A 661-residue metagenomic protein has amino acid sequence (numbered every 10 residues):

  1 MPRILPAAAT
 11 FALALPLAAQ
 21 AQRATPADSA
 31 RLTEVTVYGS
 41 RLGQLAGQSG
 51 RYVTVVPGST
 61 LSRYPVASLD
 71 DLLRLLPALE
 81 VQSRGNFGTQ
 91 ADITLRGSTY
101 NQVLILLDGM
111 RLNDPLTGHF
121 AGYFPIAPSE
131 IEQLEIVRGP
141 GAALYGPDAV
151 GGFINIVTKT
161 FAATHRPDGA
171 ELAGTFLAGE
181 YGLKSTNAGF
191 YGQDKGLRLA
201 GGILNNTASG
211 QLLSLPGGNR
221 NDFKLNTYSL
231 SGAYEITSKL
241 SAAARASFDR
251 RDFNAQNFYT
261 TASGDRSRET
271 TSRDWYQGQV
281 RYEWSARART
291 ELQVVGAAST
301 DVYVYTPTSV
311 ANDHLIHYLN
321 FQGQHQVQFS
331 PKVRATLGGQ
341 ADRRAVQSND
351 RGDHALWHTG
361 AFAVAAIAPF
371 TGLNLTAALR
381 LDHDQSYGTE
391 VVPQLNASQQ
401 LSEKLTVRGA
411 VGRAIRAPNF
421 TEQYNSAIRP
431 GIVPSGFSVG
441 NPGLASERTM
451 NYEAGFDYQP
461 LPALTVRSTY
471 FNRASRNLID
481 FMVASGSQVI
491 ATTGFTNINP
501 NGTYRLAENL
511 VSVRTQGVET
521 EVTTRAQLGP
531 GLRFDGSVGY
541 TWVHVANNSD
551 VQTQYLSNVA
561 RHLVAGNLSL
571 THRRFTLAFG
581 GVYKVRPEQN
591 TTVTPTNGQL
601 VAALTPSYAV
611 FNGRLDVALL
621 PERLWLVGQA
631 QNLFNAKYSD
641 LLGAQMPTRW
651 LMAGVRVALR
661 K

Functional and structural regions predicted by a protein language model:
R31-Y64, D92, Y100: N-terminal periplasmic "start-of-domain" segments of outer-membrane beta-barrel proteins
Y38, D70, R74-M110, D114: Extracytoplasmic beta-strand/coil segments of soluble accessory domains associated with Gram-negative outer-membrane
R111-P140: Short acidic/polar hinge/loop motifs at secondary-structure boundaries that mediate gating or recognition
A142-A143, N155, A163, A188-T271: Periplasmic-side early beta-strands and strand-to-turn transitions of outer-membrane beta-barrels
T237, S330-R334, R344, N349-R476 (+3 more regions): Structural signature of Gram-negative outer-membrane beta-barrels, strongest in the C-terminal barrel of TonB-dependent
T261-E283, Q400, A410-S475, S485-G486 (+2 more regions): Outer-membrane beta-barrel signature, preferentially recognizing the C-terminal barrel domain of Gram-negative
R416, R476, Y583-N597, T605-V610 (+1 more regions): C-terminal beta-signal and adjacent terminal beta-strands/loops of Gram-negative outer-membrane beta-barrel proteins
R467, F471-A474, F495-V593, Q629 (+1 more regions): Gram-negative outer-membrane beta-barrel transporters
